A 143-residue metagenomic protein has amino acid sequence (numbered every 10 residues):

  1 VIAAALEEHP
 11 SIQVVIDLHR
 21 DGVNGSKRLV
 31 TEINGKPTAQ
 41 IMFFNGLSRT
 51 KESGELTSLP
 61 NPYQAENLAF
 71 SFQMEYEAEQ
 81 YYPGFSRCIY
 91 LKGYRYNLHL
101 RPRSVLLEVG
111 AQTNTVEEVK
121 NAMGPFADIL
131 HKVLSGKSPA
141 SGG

Functional and structural regions predicted by a protein language model:
V1-A5, L29-T31, L56-A65, E108-E117: Second-shell loop/turn segments in exported
V1-I2, F70, M74, A122 (+1 more regions): Stable alpha-helical elements in mature extracytoplasmic
I2-K51: Active-site microenvironments of hydrolase-like enzyme catalytic domains
A3, E7-S11, R20, E79-P83 (+1 more regions): Sec-exported extracytoplasmic/periplasmic mature domains
L47-N67, F72: Short secondary-structure boundary motifs at beta->alpha junctions and helix caps
R49-T50, S141-G143: Exposed, flexible binding/inhibitory loops of compact, secreted disulfide-stabilized domains
Y63-Y90: Active-site-adjacent substrate-binding region of metalloamidase/peptidase-like peptide-processing proteins
G84-G142: Active-site-adjacent mobile loop/cap segments within catalytic or ligand-binding domains
